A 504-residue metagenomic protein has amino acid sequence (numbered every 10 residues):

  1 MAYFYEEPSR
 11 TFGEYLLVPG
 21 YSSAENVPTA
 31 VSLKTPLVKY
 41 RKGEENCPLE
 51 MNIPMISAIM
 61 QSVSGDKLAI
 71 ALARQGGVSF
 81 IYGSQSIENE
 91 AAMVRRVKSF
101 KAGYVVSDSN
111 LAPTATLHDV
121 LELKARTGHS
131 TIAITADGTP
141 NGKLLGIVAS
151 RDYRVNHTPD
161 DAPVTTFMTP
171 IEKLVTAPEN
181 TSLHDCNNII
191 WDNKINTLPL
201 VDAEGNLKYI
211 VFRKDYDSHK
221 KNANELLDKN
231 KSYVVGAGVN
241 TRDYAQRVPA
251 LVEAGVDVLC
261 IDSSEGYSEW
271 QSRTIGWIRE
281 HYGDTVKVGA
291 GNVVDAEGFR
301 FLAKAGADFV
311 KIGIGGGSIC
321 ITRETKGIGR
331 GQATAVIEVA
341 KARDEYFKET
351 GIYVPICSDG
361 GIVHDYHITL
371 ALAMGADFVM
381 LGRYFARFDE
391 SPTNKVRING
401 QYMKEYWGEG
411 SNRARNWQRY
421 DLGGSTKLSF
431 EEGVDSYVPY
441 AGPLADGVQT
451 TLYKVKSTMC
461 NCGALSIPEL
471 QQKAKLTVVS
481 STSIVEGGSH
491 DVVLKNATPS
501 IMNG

Functional and structural regions predicted by a protein language model:
M1-Y21, S109-L111, A177-P178, H184-N188 (+3 more regions): Alpha/beta catalytic cores of nucleotide-metabolism and tRNA/nucleoside-modifying enzymes
T29-M51, A58-M60, N89-H129, I134-D137 (+4 more regions): Bateman/CBS regulatory modules and CBS-like beta-alpha motifs in cytosolic regions of diverse proteins
E44-P48, A73, K98, L121-A125 (+8 more regions): Surface-exposed amphipathic alpha-helices with a cationic face
P48-S57, G103-D108, I171, D228-A237 (+3 more regions): Short beta-strand/loop segments at the ligand-binding rim of alpha/beta enzyme cores
K67-I70, Y244-A254, V288, V294-I312 (+1 more regions): Catalytic cores of alpha/beta
R74-N89, V256-S268, D308-K326, I362-K395: Glycine-rich phosphate-binding active-site loops on the catalytic face of alpha/beta enzymes
F80-Q85, N110-L111, T131-T135, T176-A177 (+6 more regions): Catalytic beta/alpha-barrel core
Q85-R95, N141, N156-D161, N206-L226 (+5 more regions): Active-site-adjacent beta->alpha loops and helix N-cap segments on the catalytic face of soluble alpha/beta enzymes
